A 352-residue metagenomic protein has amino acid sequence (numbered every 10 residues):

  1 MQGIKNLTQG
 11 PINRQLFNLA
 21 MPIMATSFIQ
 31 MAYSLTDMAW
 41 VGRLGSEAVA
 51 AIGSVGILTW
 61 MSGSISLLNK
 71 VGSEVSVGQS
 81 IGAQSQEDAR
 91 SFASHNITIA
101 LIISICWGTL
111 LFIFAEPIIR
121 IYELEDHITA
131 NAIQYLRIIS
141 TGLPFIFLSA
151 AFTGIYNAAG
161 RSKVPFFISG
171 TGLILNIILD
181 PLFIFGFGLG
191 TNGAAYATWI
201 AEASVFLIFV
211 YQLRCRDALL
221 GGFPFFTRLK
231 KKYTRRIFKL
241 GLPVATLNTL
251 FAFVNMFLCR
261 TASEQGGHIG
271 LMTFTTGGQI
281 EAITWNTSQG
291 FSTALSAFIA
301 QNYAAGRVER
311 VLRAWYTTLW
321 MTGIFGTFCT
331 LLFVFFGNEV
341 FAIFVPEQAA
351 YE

Functional and structural regions predicted by a protein language model:
M1-N18, T198, V210-F251: Interhelical loop/hinge segments that connect adjacent transmembrane helices in multipass membrane
R14-E74, G78, L242-A262: Signature of the first transmembrane helix
L19, I23-M24, W60, A100 (+10 more regions): Residue-level signature of transmembrane alpha-helical cores of multipass secondary-active transporters and flippases
A20, S27, G53-G56, A100 (+8 more regions): Residue-level recognition of transmembrane alpha-helices in multi-pass small-molecule transporters/permeases
F28, A32-A50, I119-D126, L182-L189 (+4 more regions): Helix-terminus/linker motif at the lipid-water interface of multi-pass membrane proteins
V49-T109, I146-P165, T273-G337: Small-residue-rich hydrophobic transmembrane alpha-helices
C106-R137, F328-E352: Short membrane-interface helical motifs at transmembrane helix boundaries in multi-pass membrane transporters
L173-L207, G337-E339: Membrane-interface helix-loop junctions in multi-pass transport and translocation proteins
